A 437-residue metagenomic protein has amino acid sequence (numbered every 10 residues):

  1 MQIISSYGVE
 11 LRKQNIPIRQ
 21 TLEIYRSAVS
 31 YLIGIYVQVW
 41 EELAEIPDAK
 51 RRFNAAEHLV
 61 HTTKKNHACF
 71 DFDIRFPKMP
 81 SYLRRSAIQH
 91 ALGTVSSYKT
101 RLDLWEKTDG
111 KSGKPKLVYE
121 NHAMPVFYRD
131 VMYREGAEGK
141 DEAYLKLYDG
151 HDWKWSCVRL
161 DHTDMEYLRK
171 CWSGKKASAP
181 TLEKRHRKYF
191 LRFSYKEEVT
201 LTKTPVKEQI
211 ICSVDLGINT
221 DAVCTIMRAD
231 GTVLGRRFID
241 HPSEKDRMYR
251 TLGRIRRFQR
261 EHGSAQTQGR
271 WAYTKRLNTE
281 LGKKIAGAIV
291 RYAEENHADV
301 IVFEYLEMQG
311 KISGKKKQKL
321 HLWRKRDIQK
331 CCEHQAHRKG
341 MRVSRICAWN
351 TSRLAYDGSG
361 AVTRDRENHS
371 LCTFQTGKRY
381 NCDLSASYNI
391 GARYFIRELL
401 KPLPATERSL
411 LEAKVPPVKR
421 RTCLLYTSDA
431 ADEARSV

Functional and structural regions predicted by a protein language model:
M1-S428: Nucleic-acid substrate recognition interfaces
Y426-V437: Single conserved hydrophobic/aromatic residue that forms the stacking wall/gate of nucleotide- or nucleobase-binding
